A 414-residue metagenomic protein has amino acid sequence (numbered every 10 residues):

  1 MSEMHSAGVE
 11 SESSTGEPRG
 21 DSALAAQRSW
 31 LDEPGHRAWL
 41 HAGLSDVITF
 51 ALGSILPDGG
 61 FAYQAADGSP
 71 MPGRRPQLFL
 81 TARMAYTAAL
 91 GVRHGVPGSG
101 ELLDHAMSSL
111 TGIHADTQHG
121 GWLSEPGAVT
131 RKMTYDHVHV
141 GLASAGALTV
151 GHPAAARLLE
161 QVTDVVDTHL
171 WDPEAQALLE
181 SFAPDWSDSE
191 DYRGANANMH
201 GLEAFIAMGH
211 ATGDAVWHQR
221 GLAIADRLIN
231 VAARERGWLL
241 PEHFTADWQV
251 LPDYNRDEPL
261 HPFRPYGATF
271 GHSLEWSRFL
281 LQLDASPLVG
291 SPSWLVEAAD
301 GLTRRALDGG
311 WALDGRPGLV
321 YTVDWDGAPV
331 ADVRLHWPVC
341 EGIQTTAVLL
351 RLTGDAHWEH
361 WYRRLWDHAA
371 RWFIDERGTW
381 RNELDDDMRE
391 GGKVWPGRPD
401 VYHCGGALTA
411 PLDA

Functional and structural regions predicted by a protein language model:
S2-A414: Glycan-recognition and catalytic cores of secretory/periplasmic carbohydrate-active enzymes
